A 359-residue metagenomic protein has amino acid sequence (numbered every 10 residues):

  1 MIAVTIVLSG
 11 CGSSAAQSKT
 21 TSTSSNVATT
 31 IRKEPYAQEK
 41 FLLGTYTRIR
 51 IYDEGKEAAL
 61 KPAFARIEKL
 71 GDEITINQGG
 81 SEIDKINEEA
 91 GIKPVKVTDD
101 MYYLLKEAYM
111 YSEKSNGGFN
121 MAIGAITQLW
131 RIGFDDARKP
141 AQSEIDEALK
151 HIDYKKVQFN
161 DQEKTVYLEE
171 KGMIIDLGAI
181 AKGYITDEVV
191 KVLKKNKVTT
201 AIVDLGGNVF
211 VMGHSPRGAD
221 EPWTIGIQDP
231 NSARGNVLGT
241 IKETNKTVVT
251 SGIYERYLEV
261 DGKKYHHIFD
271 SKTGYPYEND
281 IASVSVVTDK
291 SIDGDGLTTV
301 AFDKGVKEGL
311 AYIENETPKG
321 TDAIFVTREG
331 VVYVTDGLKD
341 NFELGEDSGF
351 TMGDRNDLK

Functional and structural regions predicted by a protein language model:
M1, L8-K359: Mature catalytic core of soluble alpha/beta enzymes
